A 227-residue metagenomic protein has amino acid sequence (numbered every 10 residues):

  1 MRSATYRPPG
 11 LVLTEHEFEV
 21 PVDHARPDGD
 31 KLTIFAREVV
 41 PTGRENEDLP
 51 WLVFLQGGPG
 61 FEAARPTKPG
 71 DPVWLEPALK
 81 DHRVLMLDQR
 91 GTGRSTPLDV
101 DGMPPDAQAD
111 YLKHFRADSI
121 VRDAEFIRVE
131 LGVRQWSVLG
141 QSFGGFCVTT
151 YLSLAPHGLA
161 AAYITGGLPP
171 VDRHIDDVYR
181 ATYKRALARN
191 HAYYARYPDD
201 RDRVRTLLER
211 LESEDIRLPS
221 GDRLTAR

Functional and structural regions predicted by a protein language model:
R2-G221: Gly/Pro-rich cap/lid or specificity-loop segments adjacent to the active site
